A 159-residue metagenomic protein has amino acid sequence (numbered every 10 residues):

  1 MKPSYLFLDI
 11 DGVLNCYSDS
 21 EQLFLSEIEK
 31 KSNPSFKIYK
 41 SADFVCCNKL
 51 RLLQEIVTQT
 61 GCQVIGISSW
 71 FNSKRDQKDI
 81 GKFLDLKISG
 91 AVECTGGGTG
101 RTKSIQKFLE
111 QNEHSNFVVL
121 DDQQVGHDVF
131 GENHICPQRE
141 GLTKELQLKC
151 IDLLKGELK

Functional and structural regions predicted by a protein language model:
M1-K2, V57-T60, E110-E113, V129: Flexible, charged surface loops at secondary-structure boundaries
M1-S4, K159: Classical N-terminal secretory signal peptides
P3-G96: Alpha-helical substrate-recognition element adjacent to the catalytic core
R75-K159: C-terminal cap/substrate-recognition subdomain and adjoining C-terminal extension of metal-dependent phosphatase-like
